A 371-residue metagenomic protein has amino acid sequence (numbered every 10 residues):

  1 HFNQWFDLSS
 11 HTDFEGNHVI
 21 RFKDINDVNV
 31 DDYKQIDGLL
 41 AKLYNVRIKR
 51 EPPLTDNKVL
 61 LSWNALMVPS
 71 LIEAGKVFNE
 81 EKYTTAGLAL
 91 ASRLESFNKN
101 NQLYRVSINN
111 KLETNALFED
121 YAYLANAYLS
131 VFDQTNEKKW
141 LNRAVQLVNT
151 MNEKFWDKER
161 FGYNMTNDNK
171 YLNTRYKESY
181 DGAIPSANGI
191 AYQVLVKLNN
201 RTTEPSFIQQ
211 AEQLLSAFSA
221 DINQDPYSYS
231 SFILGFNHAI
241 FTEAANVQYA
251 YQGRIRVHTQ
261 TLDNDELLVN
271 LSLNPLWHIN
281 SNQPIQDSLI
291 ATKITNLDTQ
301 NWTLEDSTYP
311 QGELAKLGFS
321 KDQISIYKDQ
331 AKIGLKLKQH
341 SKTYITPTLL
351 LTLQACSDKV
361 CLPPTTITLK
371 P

Functional and structural regions predicted by a protein language model:
H1-L273: Glycan-recognition and catalytic cores of secretory/periplasmic carbohydrate-active enzymes
F2, I208-Q209, D225-P371: Extracellular/lumen-exposed scaffold segments
